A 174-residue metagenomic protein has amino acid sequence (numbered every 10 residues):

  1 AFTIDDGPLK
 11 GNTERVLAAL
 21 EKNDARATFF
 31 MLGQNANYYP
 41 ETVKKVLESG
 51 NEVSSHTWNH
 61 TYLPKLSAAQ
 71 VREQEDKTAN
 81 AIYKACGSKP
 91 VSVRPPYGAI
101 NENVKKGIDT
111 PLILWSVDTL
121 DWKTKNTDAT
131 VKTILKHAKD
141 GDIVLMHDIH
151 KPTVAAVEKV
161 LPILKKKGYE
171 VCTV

Functional and structural regions predicted by a protein language model:
A1-L66, Q70-K77, A81-K84, S88-K89 (+2 more regions): Active-site beta->alpha N-cap acidic-glycine motif
I4, M31-Q34, S55-T57, R94-Y97 (+3 more regions): A cross-domain feature marking catalytic cores of carbohydrate-active enzymes and several ubiquitous metabolic/repair
T61-K89, A99-D140, T153-K159: Alpha-helical scaffold elements lining the catalytic groove of polysaccharide deacetylases
L164: Conserved nucleotide-state-sensing and coupling region of NTP-binding domains
